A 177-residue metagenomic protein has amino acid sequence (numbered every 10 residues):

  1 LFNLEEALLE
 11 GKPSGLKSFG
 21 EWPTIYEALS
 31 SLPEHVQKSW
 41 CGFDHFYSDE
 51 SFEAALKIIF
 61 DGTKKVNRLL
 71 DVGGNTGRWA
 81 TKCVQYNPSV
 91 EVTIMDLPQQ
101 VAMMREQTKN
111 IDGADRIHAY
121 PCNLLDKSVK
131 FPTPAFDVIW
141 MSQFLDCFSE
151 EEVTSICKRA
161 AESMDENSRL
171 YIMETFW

Functional and structural regions predicted by a protein language model:
L1-N67: Conserved Class I S-adenosyl-L-methionine-dependent methyltransferase catalytic core
R68-W177: Alpha-helical subdomain
